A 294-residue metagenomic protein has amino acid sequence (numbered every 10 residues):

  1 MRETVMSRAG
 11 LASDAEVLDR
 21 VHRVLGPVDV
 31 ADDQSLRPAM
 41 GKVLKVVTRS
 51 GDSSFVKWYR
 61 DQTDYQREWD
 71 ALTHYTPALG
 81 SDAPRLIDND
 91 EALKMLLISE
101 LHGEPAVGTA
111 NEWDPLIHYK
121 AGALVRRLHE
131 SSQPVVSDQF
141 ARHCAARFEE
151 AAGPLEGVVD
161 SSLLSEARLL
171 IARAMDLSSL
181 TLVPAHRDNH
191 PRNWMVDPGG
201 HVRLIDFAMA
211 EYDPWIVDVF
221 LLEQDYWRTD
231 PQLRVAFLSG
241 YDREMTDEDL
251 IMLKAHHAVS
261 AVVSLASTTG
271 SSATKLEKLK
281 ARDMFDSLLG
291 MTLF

Functional and structural regions predicted by a protein language model:
M1-L11, A15-E16, D29-D32: Phosphate/pyrophosphate-binding loops and the adjoining catalytic core of nucleotide-dependent enzymes
R2-R8, P154, S162, R243 (+1 more regions): ATP/Mg2+ or Mg2+-diphosphate-binding catalytic cores that bind nucleotide phosphates or diphosphates via glycine-rich
A12-V28, S131-R187, A281-S287, T292: An alpha-helical support segment within catalytic cores of ATP-dependent transferases
D33-S137: ATP-binding pocket architecture of kinase catalytic cores
R37-V47, V56, I171-V217: Active-site acidic catalytic loop and adjacent metal/ATP-binding pocket of ATP-dependent phosphoryl transfer enzymes
L72, D114-P115, R203, F220-L222 (+1 more regions): Glycine-rich, phosphate-binding/catalytic loops in enzymes
M95-E112, E149-P154, V259-K275: A glycine-centered beta->alpha junction motif in the catalytic cores of kinase/phosphotransferase enzymes
I216-M245, A258-T274, D283-M284: Active-site activation/catalytic loop segments of kinase-like enzymes and analogous catalytic loops in related
